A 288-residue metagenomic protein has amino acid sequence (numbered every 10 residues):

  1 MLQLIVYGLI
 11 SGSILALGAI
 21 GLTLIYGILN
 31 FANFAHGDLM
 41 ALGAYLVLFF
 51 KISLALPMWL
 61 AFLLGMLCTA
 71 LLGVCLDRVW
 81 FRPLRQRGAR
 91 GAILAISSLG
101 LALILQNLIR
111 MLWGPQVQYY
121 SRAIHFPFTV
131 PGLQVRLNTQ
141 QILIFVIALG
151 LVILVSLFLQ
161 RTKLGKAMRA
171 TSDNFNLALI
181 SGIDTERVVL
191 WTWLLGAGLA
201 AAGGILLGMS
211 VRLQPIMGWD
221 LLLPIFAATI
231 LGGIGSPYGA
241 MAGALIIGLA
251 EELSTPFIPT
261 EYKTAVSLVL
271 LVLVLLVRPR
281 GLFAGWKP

Functional and structural regions predicted by a protein language model:
M1-L17, L46, P57-A61, R87-A92 (+3 more regions): Membrane-interfacial amphipathic/re-entrant helices at transmembrane-helix boundaries
M1-Y7, I14, F158-Q160, V189-T229 (+1 more regions): Inter-helical junctions in multi-pass inner-membrane proteins, predominant in energy-converting antiporter-like
V6, F31-C75, V79: Membrane-embedded helix boundary and interhelical linker motif in transport proteins
L24-A44, M58, G88-A92, L164-A167 (+6 more regions): Short, non-helical or kinked segments that cap or interrupt transmembrane helices
L29-A32, L71-Q116, F158-K163, W219-L222 (+2 more regions): Short loop segments and helix-boundary regions at transmembrane helix junctions of multi-pass inner-membrane proteins
V79, S97, L112, D173 (+3 more regions): Cytosolic-side transmembrane-helix boundaries in multi-pass membrane proteins
L103-P131, P256-K263, F283, K287-P288: Extracellular/periplasmic helix-loop junction at the C-terminal end of a transmembrane helix in multi-pass membrane
G132, R136-L213, G218, P237-G243: Helix-loop-helix "hairpin" substructures at the membrane interface of multi-pass membrane proteins
